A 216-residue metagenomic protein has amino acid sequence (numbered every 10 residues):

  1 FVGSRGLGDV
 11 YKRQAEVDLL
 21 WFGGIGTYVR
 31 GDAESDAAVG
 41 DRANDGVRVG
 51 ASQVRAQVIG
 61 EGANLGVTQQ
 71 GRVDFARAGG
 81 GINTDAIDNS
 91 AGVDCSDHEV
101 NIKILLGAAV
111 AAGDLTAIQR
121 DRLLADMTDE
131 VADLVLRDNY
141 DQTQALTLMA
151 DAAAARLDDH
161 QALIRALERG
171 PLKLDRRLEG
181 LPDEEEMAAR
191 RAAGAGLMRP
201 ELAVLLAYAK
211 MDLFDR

Functional and structural regions predicted by a protein language model:
F1-Y11: Single conserved hydrophobic/aromatic residue that forms the stacking wall/gate of nucleotide- or nucleobase-binding
D9, A15-L123, E130, L134 (+1 more regions): Structured mid-domain segments that build the active-site/substrate or prosthetic-cofactor binding neighborhood
R122, D126-R216: Long, compositionally biased intrinsically disordered regions
